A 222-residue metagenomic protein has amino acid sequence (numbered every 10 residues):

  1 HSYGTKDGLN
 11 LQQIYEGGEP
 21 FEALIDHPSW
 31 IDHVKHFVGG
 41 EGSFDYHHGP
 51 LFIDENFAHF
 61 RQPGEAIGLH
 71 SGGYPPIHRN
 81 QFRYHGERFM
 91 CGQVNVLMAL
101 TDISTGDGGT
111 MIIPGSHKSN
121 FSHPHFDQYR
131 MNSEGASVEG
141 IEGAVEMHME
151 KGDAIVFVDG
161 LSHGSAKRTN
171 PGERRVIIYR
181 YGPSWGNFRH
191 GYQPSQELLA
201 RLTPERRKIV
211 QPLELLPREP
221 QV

Functional and structural regions predicted by a protein language model:
H1-Q81: Non-heme Fe(II)-dependent double-stranded beta-helix
E55, C91-L97, D107, A144-E146 (+2 more regions): Extracellular structured ligand-interaction cores
A58-F60, Y74, I103-T105, H117-K118 (+2 more regions): Short, solvent-exposed loop/turn segments at secondary-structure junctions
Q62, S71-G73, V94, M98-D102 (+1 more regions): Short, structured patches in soluble enzyme cores that scaffold and shape functional sites
E65-G72, H78-Q81, G106-G115, F121-H125 (+1 more regions): A short secondary-structure junction signal
R79-G86, E142-G143: Short, P/G- and charge-enriched loop/turn segments at secondary-structure junctions
M90-Q93, D102-S162: Double-stranded beta-helix
F126-D127, K151-V156, G160-V222: Non-heme Fe(II)/2-oxoglutarate
